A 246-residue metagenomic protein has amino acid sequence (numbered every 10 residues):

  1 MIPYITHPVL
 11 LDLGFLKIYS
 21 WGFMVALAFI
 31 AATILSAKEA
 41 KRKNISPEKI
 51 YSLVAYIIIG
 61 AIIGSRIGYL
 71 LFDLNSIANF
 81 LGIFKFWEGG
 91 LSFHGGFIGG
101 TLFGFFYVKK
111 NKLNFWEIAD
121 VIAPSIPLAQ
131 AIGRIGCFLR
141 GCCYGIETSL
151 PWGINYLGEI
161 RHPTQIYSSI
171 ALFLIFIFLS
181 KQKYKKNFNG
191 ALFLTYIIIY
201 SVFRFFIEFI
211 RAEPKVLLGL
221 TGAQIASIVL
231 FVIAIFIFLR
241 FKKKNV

Functional and structural regions predicted by a protein language model:
M1-V246: A feature for loop-to-transmembrane-helix boundaries and adjacent hydrophobic helices in multi-pass integral membrane
